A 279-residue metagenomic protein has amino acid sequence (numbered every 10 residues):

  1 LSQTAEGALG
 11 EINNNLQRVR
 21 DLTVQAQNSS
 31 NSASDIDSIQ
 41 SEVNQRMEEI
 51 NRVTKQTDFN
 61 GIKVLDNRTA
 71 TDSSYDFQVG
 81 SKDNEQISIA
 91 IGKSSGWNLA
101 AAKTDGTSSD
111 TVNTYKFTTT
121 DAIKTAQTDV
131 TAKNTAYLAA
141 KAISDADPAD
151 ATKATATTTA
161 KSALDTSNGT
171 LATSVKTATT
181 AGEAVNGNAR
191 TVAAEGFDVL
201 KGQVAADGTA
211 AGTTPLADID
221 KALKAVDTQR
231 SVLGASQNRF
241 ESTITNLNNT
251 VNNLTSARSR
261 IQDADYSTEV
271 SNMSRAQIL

Functional and structural regions predicted by a protein language model:
S2-R239, R260-D263: Amphipathic alpha-helical coiled-coil/heptad-repeat segments
N238-L279: Proline-poor, low-complexity alpha-helical tail modules
